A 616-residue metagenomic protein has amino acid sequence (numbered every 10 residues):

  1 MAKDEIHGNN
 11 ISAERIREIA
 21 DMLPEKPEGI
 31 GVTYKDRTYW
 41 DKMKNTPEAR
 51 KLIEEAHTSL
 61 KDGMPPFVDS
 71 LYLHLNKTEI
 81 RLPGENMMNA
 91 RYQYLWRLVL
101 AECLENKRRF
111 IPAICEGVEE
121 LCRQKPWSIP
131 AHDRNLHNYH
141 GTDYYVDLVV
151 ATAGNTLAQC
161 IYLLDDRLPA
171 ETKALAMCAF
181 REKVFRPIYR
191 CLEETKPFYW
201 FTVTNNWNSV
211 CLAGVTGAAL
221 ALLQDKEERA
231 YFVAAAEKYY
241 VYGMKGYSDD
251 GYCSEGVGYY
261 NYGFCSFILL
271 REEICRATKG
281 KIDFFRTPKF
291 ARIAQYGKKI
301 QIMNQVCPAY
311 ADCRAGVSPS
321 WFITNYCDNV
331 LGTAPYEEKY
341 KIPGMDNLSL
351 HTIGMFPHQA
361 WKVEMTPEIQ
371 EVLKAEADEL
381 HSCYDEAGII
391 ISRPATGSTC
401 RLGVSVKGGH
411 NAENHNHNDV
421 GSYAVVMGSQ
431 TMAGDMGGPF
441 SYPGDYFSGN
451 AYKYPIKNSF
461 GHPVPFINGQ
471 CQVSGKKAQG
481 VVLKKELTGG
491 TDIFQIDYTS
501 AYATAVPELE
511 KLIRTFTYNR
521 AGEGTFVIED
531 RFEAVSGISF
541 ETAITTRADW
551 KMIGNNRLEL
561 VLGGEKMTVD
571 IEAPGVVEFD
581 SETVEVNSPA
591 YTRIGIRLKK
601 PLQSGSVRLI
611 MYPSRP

Functional and structural regions predicted by a protein language model:
A2, A151, K341-N347, S441-P616: CBM-like, beta-strand-rich accessory domains located in the C-terminal region of large, secreted polysaccharide-active
A2-L52, R97-C103: Extreme N-terminal leader/anchor segments
R37-T38, T46, E85-A291, Q295-Q301: Aromatic-lined, polymer-binding surfaces characteristic of secreted/periplasmic polysaccharide-degrading enzymes
W40-A90, L100-L104, N411: Asp/Glu-centered strand-loop micro-motifs enriched in Gly/Pro and often flanked by an aromatic residue
L71, P130-R134, F198-V203, C307-R314 (+1 more regions): Short coil/turn segments at secondary-structure boundaries
N206-N208, Y259, H415-D419, H462: Histidine-centered active-site/metal-ligand motif
F264-M432, L487-G489, P601: Carbohydrate-active enzyme catalytic cores, enriched for enzymes that act on polyanionic acidic polysaccharides
A433-G438: Catalytic Cys-His active-site segments of thiol-dependent hydrolases/isopeptidases
